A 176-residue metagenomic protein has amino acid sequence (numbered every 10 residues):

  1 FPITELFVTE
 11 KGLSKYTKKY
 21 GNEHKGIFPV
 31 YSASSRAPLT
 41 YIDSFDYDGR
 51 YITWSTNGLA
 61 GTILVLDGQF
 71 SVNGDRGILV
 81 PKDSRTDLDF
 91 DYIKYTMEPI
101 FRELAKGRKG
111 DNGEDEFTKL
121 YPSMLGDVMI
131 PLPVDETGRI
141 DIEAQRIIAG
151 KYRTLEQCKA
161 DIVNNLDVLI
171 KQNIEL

Functional and structural regions predicted by a protein language model:
F1-R36, D135-L176: Non-catalytic DNA-recognition/assembly elements of restriction-modification systems
P2-L132: DNA target-recognition domains and sequence-specific DNA-contacting regions of bacterial/archaeal
